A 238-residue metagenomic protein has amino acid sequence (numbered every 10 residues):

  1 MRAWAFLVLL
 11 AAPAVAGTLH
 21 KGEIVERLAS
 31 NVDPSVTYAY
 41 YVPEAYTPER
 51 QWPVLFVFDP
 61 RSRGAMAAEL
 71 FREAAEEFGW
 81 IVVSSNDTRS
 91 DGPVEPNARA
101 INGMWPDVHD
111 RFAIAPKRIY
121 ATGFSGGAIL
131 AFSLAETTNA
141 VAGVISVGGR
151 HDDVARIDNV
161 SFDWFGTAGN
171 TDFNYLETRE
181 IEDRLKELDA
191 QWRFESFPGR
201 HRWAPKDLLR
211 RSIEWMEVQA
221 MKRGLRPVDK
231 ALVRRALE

Functional and structural regions predicted by a protein language model:
A14-W52, G126, S133: A domain-start/cap signature at the N-terminus of enzymes
E44-Q51, P93-S125: Gly/Ser-rich "nucleophile elbow"/oxyanion-hole loop immediately N-terminal to the catalytic nucleophile in hydrolases
R50-R61: Short beta-strand element of the alpha/beta-hydrolase
M66-V83: Short amphipathic alpha-helix adjacent to the substrate-entry channel of hydrolases
A67, H109-R111, K117-F162: Primarily recognizes the serine-hydrolase "nucleophile elbow" in alpha/beta-hydrolase and SGNH/GDSL folds
F165-A168: Short beta-strand/loop motif that positions the catalytic acidic residue of the alpha/beta-hydrolase fold
N170-L176, R202: Acidic catalytic loop of the alpha/beta-hydrolase fold
R179-E182, K186-E238: C-terminal catalytic histidine-bearing segment of alpha/beta-hydrolase fold enzymes
